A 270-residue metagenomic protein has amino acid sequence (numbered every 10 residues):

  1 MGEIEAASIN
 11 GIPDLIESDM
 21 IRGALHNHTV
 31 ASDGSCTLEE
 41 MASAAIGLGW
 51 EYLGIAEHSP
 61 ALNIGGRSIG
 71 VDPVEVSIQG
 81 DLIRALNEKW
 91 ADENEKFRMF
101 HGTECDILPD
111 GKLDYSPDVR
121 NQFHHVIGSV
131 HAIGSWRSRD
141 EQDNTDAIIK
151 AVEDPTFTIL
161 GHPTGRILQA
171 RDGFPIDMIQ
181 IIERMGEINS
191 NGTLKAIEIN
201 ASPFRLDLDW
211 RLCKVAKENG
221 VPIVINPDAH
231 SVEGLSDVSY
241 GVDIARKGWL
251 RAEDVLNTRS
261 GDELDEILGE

Functional and structural regions predicted by a protein language model:
M1-T29, S35-F97, P109-E270: Charged catalytic cores and adjacent phosphate/nucleic-acid-binding surfaces used for phosphate/nucleic-acid chemistry
H101-T103: Short loop/edge segments at beta-strand edges and connector loops that shape dinucleotide/nucleotide cofactor-binding
C105-I107: Hydrophobic pocket-lining residues within nucleotide cofactor-binding pockets
